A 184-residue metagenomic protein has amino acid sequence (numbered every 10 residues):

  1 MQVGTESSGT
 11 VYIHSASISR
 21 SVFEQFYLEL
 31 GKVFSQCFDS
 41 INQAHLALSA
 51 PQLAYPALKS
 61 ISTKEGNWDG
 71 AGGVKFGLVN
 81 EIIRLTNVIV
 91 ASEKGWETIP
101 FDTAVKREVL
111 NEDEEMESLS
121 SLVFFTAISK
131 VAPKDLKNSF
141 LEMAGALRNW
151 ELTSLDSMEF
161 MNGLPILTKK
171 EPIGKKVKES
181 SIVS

Functional and structural regions predicted by a protein language model:
M1-S7: Short acidic, Pro/Gly- and aromatic-enriched capping/linker segments at domain boundaries
S7-V11, S118-S121: Generic structural motif recognizing short loop/turn segments at the entrances and edges of beta-strands
V11-R20: Short, proline-centered helix/strand-breaking motifs
R20-S184: Short, surface-exposed, charged amphipathic helix/loop patches that serve as local interaction elements
